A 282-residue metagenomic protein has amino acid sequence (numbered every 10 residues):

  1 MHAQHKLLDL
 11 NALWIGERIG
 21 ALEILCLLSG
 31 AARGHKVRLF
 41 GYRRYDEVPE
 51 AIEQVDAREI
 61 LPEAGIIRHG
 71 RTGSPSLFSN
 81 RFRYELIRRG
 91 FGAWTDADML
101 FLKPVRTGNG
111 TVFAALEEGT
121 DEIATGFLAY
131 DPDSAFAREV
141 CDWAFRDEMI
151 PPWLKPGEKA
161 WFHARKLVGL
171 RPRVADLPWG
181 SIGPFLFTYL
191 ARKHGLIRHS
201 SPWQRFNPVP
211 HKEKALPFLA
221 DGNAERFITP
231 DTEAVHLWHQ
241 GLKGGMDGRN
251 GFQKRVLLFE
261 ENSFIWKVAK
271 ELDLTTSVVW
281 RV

Functional and structural regions predicted by a protein language model:
M1-S79, A97-V282: Glycosyltransferase-associated regions of secretory-pathway enzymes, highlighting luminal stem/catalytic domains
N80-G92: Small-residue hinge/turn detector
